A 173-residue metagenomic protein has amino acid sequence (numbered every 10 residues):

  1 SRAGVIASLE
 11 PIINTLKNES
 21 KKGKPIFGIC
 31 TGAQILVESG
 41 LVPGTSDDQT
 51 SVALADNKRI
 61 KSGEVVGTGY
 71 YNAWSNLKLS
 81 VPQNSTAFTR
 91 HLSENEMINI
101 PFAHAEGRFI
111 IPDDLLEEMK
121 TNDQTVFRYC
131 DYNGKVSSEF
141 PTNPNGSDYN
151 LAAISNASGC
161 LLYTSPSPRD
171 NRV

Functional and structural regions predicted by a protein language model:
S1-N84: Cysteine-nucleophile active-site neighborhood
Q34-I35, R108, N171: General alpha-helical segment detector with a strong preference for membrane-spanning helices and helix-boundary regions
Y71, K78-A157: Catalytic beta-strand/loop cores that center a nucleophilic Ser/Cys/Thr and support acyl-enzyme chemistry
S155-A157, L162-S165: Cell-surface, membrane-associated systems
Y163-P166, D170-V173: Single conserved hydrophobic/aromatic residue that forms the stacking wall/gate of nucleotide- or nucleobase-binding
